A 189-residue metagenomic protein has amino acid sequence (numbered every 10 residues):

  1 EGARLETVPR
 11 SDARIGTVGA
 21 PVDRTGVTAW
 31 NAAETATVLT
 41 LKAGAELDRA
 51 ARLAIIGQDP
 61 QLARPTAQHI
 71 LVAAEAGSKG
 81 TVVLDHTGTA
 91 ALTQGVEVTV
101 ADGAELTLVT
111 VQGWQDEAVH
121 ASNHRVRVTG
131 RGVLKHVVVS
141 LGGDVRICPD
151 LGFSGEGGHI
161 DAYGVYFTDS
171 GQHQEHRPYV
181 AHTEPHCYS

Functional and structural regions predicted by a protein language model:
A3: Phosphate-centric recognition/catalysis
E6-S11, I15-S189: Conserved beta-strand/loop scaffold segments within soluble protein domains that form the structured core and edges
